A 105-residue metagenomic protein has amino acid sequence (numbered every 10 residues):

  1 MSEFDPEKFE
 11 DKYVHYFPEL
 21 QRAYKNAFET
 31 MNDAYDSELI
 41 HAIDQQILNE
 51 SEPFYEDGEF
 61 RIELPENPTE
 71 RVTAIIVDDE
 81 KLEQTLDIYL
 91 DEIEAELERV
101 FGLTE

Functional and structural regions predicted by a protein language model:
M1-E105: Acidic, polar-rich N-terminal leader regions of halophilic archaeal proteins
